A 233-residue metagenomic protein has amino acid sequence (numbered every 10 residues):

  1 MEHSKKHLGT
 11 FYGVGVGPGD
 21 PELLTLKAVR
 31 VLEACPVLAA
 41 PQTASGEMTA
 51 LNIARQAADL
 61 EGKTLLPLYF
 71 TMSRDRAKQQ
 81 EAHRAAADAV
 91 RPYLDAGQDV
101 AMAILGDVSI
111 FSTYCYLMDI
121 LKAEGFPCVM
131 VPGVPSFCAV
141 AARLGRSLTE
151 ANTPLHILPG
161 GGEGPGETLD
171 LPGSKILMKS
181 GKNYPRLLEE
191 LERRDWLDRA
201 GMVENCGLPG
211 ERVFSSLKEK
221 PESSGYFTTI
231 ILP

Functional and structural regions predicted by a protein language model:
M1-P21, L26-P127, F214, E219-K220 (+1 more regions): Class I S-adenosyl-L-methionine
F11, V100, L169-P233: A contiguous loop/helix-start segment that scaffolds small-molecule binding in enzyme catalytic cores
V37-L38, S147, K175, I230: Short, well-ordered beta-strand core segments
A40-P41, P67, M102-I104, M130-G133 (+3 more regions): General beta-strand structural signal in soluble alpha/beta enzymes
S45-E47, S73, P135-C138, L208-G210: Short gly/pro/ser/thr-enriched loop/turn and capping motifs at secondary-structure boundaries
L66-P67, S73, Y93-L94, N152-G166 (+1 more regions): Short, basic, helix/turn surface patches
G106-L171, P221: Class I SAM-dependent methyltransferase SAM-binding "motif I" and its flanking Rossmann-like core
